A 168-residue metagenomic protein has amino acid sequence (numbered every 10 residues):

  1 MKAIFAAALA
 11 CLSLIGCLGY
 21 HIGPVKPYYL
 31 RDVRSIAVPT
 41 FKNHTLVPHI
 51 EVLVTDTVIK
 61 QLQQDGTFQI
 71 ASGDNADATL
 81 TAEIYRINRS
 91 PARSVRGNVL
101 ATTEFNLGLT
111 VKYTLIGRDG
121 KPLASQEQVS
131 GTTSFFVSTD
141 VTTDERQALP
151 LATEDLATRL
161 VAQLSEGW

Functional and structural regions predicted by a protein language model:
M1-C17: Sec-dependent bacterial lipoprotein signal peptides
A7, T153-T158: Short linear motifs in low-complexity, proline-biased tails and propeptides
A8-C11, F41-K42, I50-T57, L80-N88 (+1 more regions): N-terminal start-of-chain detector that recognizes signal peptides and the immediate post-cleavage beginning
C17-K60, D65-T67, S72-N75, R118-D119 (+2 more regions): A structural "domain/chain start" motif
P24, Q64-Q69, D74-A124, T132-T143 (+2 more regions): Surface-exposed short loop/turn segments
H44-D56, T102-N106, T142-D155: Soluble non-cytosolic domains of exported or imported proteins
